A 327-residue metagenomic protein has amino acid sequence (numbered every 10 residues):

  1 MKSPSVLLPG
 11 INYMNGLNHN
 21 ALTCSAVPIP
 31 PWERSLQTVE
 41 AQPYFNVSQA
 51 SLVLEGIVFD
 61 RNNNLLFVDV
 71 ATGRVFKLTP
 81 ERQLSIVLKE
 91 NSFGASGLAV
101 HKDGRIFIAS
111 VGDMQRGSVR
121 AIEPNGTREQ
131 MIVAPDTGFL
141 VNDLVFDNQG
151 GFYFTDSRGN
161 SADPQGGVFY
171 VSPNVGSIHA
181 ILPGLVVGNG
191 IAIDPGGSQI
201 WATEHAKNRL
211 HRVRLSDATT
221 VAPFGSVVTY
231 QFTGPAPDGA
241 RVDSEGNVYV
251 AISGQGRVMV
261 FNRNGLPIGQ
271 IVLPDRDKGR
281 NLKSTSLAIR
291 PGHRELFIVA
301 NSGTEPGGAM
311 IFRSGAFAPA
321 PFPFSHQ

Functional and structural regions predicted by a protein language model:
K2-Q37, G315-Q327: Sequence/structural signature of beta-propeller modules and their immediately flanking N-terminal secretory/stalk
C24-S51, S226: A short helix->beta-strand "capping" segment at the edge of beta-propeller domains
A41-V47, Q83-K89, R128-A134, S177-L182 (+2 more regions): A short beta-strand motif characteristic of beta-propeller blades
V47-L65, E90-S118, P135-T155, G159-N160 (+4 more regions): Beta-rich, blade/repeat-based domains predominating in secreted/periplasmic proteins but also intracellular
V70-A71, V111-G117, G159-G166, H205-K207 (+2 more regions): Short, solvent-exposed loop/turn segments at conserved positions within beta-propeller repeat blades
R74-F76, S118-R120, G167-F169, R209-H211 (+2 more regions): A short loop-to-beta-strand structural motif that recurs across blades of beta-propeller domains
V213-V221, S314-F322: Short loop/turn segments immediately following beta-strands, especially the blade-tip and inter-blade linker loops
L215-T285: Glycine/small-residue-rich hydrophobic helix-like segments
